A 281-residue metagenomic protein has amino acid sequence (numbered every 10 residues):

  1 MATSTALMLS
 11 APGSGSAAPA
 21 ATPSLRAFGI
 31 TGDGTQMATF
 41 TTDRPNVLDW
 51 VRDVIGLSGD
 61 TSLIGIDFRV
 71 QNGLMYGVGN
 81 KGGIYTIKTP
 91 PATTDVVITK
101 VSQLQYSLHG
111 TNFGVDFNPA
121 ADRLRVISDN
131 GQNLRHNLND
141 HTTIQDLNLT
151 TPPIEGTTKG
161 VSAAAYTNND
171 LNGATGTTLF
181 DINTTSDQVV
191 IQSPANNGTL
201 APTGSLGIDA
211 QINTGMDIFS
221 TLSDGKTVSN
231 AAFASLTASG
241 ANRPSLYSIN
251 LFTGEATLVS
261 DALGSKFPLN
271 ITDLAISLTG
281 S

Functional and structural regions predicted by a protein language model:
T3-S24: Bacterial Sec-dependent N-terminal signal peptides
S16-T22, I64-G73, Y106-A121, T157-T175 (+2 more regions): Structural signature of eukaryotic scaffold interfaces centered on beta-propeller domains
A18-G56, D60-L63, R69-N72, F252 (+1 more regions): N-terminal segment immediately downstream of the Sec signal-peptide cleavage site in secreted/extracellular proteins
S24, G34-F40, G83-K88, G131-N137 (+3 more regions): Structural motif
R26-I30, L74-G77, R123-V126, G173 (+2 more regions): Conserved beta-propeller blade signature
F40-N46, I87-T94, H136-D146, V189-T199 (+1 more regions): Short loop/turn segments immediately following beta-strands, especially the blade-tip and inter-blade linker loops
V47-S58, V96-Y106, T142-E155, T199-I208 (+1 more regions): A short beta-strand motif characteristic of beta-propeller blades
N172-G207: Short helix-loop boundary/capping segments
